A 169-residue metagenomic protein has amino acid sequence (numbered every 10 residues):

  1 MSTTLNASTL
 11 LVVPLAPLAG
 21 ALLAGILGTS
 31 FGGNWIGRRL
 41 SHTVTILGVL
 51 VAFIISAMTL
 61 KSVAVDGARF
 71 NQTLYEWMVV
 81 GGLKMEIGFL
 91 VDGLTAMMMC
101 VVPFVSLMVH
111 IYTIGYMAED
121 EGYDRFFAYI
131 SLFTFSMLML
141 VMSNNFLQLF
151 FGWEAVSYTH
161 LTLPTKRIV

Functional and structural regions predicted by a protein language model:
M1-L11, L15, L27-A128: Transmembrane helix-loop-helix hairpins at membrane boundaries of multipass inner-membrane proteins
V12-A16, M97-M98, M139-Y158: Hydrophobic alpha-helical membrane segments of integral membrane proteins
L22, I26, M137-M142: Alpha-helical transmembrane segments of multipass membrane proteins
T159-T165: Conserved small/polar residues in nucleotide/adenosyl-binding loops
